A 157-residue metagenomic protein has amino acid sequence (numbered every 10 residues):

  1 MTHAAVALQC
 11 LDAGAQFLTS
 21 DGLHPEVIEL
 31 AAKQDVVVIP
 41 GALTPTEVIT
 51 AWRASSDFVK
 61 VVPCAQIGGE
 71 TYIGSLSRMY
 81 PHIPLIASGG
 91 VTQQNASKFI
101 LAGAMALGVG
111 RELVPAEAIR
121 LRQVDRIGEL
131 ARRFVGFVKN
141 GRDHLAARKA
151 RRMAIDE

Functional and structural regions predicted by a protein language model:
M1-T2, A7-L8, G14-H24, V37-V48 (+2 more regions): Catalytic beta/alpha-barrel core
H3-A13, T46-A54, T71, V91-L107 (+1 more regions): Catalytic cores of alpha/beta
L8, G74-S77, G128, R132-V135: Predominant activation on well-ordered alpha-helical scaffold segments within soluble catalytic domains
D12-L18, K33-I39, R53-F58, M79-I83 (+1 more regions): Glycine-enriched alpha-helix->loop->beta-strand junction motifs that scaffold or abut catalytic
F17-L30, K60-G69, G103-R133: Glycine-rich phosphate-binding active-site loops on the catalytic face of alpha/beta enzymes
A31-V36, I100, A116-D156: C-terminal helical cap(s) of enzyme catalytic domains, especially alpha/beta-barrels
Q34, P45-V59, G69-M79, R122: Anionic-ligand binding region
L43-E47, A65-I67, L85-G89, L107-E112 (+2 more regions): A general structural signal for short secondary-structure boundary/capping elements
